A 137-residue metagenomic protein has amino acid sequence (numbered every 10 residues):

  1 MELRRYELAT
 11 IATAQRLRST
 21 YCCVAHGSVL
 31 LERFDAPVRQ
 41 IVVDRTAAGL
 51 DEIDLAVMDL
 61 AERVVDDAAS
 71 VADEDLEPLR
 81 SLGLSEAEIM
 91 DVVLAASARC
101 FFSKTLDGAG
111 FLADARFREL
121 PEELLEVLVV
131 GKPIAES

Functional and structural regions predicted by a protein language model:
M1-S137: Hydrophobic alpha-helical segments
